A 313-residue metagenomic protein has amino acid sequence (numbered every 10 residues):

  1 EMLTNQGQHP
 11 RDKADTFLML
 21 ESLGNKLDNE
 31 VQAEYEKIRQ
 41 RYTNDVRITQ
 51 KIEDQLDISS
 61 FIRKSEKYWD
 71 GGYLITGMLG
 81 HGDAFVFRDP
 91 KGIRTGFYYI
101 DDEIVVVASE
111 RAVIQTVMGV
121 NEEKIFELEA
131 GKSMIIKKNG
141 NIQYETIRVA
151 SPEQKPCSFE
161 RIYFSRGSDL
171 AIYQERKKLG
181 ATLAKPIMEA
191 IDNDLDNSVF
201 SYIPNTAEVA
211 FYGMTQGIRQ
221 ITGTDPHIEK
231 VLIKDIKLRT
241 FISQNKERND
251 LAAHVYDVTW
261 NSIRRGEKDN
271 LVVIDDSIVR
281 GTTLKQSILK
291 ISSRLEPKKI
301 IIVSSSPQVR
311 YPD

Functional and structural regions predicted by a protein language model:
M2-E129, I135-V199, I203: Conserved short alpha-helical segments that host acidic/polar catalytic motifs at enzyme active sites
S65-E66, H81-D83, R88, Y98-I100 (+7 more regions): PRPP-dependent phosphoribosyltransferase catalytic core
M78, F87-R88, Y99, A108-E110 (+8 more regions): Generic beta-strand/beta-sheet core signal
A84, I93-T95, I114-T116, I142-Y144 (+4 more regions): Flexible loop/turn segments at secondary-structure boundaries
A130-M134, V209-T215, Q220: Structured, non-catalytic alpha/beta "coupling" segments that mediate domain-domain communication and provide generic
E175-D196, V209-A210, M214, Q244-E267: Phosphate/ATP-binding catalytic cores across multiple sugar-kinase/actin-like superfamilies, primarily ASKHA
K177, A181, K185, E208 (+6 more regions): Feature representing long, continuous alpha-helical segments
I218-L271, G281-K285, R310-P312: Short, glycine/charge-rich flexible loops or terminal/linker lids adjacent to PRPP-binding catalytic cores
